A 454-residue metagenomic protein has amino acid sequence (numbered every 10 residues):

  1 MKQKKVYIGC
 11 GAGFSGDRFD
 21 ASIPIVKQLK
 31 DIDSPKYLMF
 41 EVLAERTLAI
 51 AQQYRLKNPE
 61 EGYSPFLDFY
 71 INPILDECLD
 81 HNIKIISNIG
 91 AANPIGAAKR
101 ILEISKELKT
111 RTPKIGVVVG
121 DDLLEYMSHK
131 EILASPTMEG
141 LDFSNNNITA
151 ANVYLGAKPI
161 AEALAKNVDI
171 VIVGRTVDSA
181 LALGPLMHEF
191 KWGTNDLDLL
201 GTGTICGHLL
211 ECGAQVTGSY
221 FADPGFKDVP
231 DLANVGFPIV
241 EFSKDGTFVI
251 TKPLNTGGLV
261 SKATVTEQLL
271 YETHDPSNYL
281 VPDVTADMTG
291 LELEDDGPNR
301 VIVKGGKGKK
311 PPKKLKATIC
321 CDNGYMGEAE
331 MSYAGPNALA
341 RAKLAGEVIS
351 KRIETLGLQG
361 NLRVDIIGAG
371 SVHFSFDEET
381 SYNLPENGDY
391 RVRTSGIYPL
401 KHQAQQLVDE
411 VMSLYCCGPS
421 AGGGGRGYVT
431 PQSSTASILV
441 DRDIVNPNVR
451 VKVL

Functional and structural regions predicted by a protein language model:
M1-V26: N-terminal amphipathic/basic leader segments beginning at the initiator methionine
K2-Y7, E45-E60, L79, L123-N147: Gly-rich Lys/Arg/Thr-decorated short loops/hinges at beta-loop-alpha junctions or inter-strand turns that position
F14-S15, A44-R46, I89-G96, R175-L181 (+1 more regions): Gly/Ser/Thr-rich loops at beta-strand to alpha-helix junctions that form or flank small-molecule/cofactor-binding
D33-A51: N-terminal glycine-rich anion-binding loops that anchor highly charged ligand groups
E107-L123, L183-P224: Catalytic or ion-translocation cores adjacent to nucleophile or general acid/base/metal-coordination motifs in diverse
R111-I115, V216-D228, P276-D295, R352-G368 (+1 more regions): Flexible, glycine/charged-enriched surface loops at secondary-structure junctions
L200-G305: A conserved active-site cap/scaffold subdomain adjacent to cofactor or substrate pockets
K304-L454: C-terminal non-catalytic interaction/assembly regions of soluble proteins
